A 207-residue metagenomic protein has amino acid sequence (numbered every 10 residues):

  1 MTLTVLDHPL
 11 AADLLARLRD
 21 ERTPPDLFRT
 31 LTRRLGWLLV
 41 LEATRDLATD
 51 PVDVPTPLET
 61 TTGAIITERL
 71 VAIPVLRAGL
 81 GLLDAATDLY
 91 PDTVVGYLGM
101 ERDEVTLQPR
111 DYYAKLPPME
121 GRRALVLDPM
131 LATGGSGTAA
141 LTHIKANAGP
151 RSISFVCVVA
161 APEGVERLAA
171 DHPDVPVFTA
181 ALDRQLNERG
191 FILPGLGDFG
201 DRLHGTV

Functional and structural regions predicted by a protein language model:
M1-V207: PRPP-associated nucleotide enzymes
